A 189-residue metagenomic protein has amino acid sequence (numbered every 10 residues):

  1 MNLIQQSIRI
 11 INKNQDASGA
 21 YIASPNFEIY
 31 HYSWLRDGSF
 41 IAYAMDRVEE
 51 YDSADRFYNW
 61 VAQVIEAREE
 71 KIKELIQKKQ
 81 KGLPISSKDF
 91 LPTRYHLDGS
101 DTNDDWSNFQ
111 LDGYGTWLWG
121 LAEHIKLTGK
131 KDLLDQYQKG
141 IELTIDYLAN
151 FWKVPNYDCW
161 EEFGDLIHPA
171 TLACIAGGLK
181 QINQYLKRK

Functional and structural regions predicted by a protein language model:
M1-K189: Acidic, mature catalytic/reactive cores of soluble proteins
